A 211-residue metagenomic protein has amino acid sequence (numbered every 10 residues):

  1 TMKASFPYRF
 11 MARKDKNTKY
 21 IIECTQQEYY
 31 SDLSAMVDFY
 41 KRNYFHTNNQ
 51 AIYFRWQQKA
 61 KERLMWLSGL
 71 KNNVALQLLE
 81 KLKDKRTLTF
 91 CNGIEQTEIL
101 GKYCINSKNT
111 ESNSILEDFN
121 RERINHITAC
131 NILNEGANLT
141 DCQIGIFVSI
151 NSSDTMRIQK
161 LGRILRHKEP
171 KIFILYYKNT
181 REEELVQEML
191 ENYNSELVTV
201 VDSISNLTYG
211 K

Functional and structural regions predicted by a protein language model:
T1-L82: Interdomain helical connector at the RecA1-RecA2 junction of SF1/SF2 helicase-like NTPases
D15, E95, L133-N134, I150-S153 (+2 more regions): Conserved nucleotide-binding/hydrolysis micro-motifs of P-loop NTPases
R86-C91, E95-A137, M156-R157: Conserved helicase ATPase core of P-loop NTP-dependent helicases/translocases
C91, N106, S149, I174-Y177: Short beta-strand/turn micro-motifs composed of small residues that flank or help shape donor/cofactor-binding pockets
H126, I144-I146: Structural motif
I144, S152-I172: Conserved SF2 helicase motif VI
R163-S195: Conserved segment of the helicase C-terminal RecA-like domain
V198-K211: Long, largely alpha-helical accessory region at the distal end of helicase-like NTP-driven motors
